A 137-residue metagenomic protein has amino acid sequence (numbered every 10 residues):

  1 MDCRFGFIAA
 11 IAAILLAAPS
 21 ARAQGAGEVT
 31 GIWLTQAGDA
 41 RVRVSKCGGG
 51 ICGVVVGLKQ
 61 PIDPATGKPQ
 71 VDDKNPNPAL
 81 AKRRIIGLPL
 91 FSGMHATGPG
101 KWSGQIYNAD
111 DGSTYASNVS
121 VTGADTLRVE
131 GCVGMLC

Functional and structural regions predicted by a protein language model:
M1-F5: Positively charged n-region of N-terminal signal peptides that target proteins for export
G6-A17: Bacterial N-terminal signal peptides
P19-G25: Sec/Tat signal peptide C-region and signal peptidase I cleavage site
T30, G38-S117: Central antiparallel beta-sheet cores of small beta-barrel/beta-sandwich binding domains
C47, T122-G123: Structural motif
G98, G123-D125: Residue-level recognition of beta-strand termini and adjacent short loop/turns
A116, E130-C137: Short, exposed beta-strand-loop hairpins at the edges of beta-sheets in extracellular/periplasmic proteins
